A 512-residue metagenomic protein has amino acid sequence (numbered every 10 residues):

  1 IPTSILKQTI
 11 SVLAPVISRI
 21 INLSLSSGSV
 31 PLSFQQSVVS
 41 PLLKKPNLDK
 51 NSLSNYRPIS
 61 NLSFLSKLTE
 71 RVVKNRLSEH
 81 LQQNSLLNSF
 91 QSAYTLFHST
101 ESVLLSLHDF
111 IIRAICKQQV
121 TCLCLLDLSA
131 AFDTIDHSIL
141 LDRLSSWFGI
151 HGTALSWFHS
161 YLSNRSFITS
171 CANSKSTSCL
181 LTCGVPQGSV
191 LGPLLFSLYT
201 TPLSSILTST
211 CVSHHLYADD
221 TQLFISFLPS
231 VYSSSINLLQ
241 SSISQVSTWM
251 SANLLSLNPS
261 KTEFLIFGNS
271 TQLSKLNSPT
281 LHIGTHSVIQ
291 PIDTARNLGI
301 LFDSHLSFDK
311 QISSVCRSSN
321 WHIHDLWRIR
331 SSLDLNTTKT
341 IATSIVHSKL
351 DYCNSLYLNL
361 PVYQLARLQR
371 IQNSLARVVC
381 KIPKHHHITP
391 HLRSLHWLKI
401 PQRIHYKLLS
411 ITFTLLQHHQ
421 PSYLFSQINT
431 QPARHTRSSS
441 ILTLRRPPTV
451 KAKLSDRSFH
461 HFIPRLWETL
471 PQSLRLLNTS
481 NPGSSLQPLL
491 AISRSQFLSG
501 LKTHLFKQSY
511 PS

Functional and structural regions predicted by a protein language model:
I1: Conserved phosphate/anionic-ligand binding catalytic regions in large, soluble enzymes, centered on
K7-S18, L23-P31, Q35-S512: Hydrophobic/basic alpha-helical segments
